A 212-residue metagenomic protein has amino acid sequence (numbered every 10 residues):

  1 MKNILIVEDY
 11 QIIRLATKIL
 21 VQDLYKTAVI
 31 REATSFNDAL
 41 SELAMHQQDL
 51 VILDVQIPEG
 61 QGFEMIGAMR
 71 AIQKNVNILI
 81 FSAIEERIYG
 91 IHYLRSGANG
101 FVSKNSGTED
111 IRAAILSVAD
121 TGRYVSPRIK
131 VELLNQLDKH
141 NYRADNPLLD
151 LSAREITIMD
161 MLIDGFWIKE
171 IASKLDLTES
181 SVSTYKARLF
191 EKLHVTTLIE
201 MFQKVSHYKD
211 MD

Functional and structural regions predicted by a protein language model:
E32-L50: Acidic, metal-coordinating helix/loop segments flanking the phosphotransfer/catalytic sites of two-component signaling
S35, Q61-E64: Acidic catalytic/metal-coordinating carboxylates
D54-V55, S82: Active-site residues of response regulator receiver
P58: The feature encodes the CheY-like receiver
F63-N75: Short amphipathic alpha-helix used as the core "switch/output" element in two-component signaling
G90-L94, G100-D150, D210-M211: Short, flexible helix-to-coil linker/hinge segments that flank and couple to helix-turn-helix
D145-E179: Helix-turn-helix DNA-binding segment
A187-D212: Basic, Lys/Arg-enriched C-terminal extension of HTH/homeodomain DNA-binding domains
